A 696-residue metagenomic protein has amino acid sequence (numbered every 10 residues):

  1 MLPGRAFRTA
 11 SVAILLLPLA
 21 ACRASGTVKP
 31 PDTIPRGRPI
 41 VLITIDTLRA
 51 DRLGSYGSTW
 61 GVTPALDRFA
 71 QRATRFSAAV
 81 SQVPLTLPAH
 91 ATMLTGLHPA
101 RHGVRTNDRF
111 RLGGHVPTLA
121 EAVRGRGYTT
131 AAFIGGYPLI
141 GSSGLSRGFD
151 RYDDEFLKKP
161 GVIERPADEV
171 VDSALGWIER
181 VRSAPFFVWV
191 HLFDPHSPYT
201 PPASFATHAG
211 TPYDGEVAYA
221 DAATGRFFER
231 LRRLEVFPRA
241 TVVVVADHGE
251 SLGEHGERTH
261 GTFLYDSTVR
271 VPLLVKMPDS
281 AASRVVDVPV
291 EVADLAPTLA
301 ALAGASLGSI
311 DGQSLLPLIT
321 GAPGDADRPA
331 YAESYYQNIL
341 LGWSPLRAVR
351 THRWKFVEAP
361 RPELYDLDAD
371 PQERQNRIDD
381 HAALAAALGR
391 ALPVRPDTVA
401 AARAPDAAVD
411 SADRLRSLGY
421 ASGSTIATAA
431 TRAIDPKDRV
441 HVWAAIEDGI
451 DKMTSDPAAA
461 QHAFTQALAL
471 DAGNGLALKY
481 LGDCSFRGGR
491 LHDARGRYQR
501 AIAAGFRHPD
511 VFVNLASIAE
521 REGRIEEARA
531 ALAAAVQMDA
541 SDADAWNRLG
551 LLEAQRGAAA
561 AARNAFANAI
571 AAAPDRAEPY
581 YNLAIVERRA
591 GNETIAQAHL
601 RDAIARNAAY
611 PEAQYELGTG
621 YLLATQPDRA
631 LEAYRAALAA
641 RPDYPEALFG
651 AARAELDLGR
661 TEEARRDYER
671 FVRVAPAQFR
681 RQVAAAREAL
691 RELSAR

Functional and structural regions predicted by a protein language model:
M1-S11: Bacterial N-terminal signal peptides that target proteins for export
A10-A20: Bacterial N-terminal signal peptides
L19-Q499, A503-S517, R521-G523, A530 (+4 more regions): Catalytic domains that recognize anionic headgroups
M453-T465, R487-R500, D510, E520-A534 (+9 more regions): Structural signature of tandem alpha-helical TPR/SEL1-like repeats, specifically the intra-repeat loop/turn
L470, A504-F506, M538, A572 (+4 more regions): Structural marker of alpha-solenoid helical repeat scaffolds
F649-A652: Extended, hydrophobic/aromatic-rich amphipathic alpha-helical segments that build helical scaffolds
E662-R696: Terminal, low-structured helical/coil segments at or just beyond the last alpha-helical repeat
